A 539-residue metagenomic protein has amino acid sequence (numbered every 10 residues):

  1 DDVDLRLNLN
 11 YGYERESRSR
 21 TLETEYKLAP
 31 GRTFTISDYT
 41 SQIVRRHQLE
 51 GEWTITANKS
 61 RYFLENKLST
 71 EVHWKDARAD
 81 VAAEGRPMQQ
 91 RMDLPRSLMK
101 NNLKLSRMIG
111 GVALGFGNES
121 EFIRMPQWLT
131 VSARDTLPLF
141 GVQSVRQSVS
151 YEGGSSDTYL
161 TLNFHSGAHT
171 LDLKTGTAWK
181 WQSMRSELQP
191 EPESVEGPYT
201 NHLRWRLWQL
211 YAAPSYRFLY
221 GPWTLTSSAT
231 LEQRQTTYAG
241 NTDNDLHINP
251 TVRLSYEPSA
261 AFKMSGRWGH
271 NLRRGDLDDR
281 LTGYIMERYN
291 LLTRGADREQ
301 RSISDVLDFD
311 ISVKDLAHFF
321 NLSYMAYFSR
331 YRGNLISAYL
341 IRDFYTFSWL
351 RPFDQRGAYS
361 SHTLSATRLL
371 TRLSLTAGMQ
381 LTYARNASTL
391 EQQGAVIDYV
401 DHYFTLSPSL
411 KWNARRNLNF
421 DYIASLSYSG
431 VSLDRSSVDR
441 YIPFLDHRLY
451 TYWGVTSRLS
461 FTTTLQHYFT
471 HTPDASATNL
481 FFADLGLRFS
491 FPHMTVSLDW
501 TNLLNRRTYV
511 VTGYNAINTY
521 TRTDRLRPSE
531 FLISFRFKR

Functional and structural regions predicted by a protein language model:
D1-I36, Q48-G51: Generic N-terminal leader/targeting and pre-domain segments
D2-G12, Q48-V72, P95-A133, S144-R539: Exposed, low-structure sequence patches enriched in small/polar residues
R20-D38, R78-R91, L129-R146, P192-G197 (+1 more regions): A cross-kingdom feature marking solvent-exposed beta-strand/loop segments within repeated, beta-rich binding/scaffold
